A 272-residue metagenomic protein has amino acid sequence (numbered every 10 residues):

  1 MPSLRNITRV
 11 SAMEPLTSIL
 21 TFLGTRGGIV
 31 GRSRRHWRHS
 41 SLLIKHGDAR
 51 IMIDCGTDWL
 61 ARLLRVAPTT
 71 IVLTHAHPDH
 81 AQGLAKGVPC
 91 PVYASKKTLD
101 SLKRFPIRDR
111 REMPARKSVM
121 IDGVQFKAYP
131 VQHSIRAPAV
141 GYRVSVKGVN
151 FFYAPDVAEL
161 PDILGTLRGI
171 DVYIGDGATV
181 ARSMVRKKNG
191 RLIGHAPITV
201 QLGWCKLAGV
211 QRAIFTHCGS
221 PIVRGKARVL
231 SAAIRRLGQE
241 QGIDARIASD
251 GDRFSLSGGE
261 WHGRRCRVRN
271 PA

Functional and structural regions predicted by a protein language model:
I7, A12-P15, A94-V140, V144-G148 (+3 more regions): Metallo-beta-lactamase
I7, S11-L64, P138-P155, V172: Conserved beta-strand hairpin/beta-sheet module of binuclear metal-dependent hydrolase folds, prominently
L23-G27, C55-D58, A76, K97 (+5 more regions): Active-site metal-binding loops of divalent metal-dependent hydrolases
V30, A61, A81-Q82, L102 (+2 more regions): Glycine/Thr-rich phosphate-binding loops of Rossmann-like dinucleotide-binding domains
I51, G56-A94, G169-Y173: Active-site metal-binding motif and surrounding structural segment of the metallo-beta-lactamase
L64-V66, G83-K86, R104-P106, G165-L167 (+3 more regions): Short amphipathic alpha-helical segments
A85-Y93, K97-T98, L102, P106-R110 (+2 more regions): P-loop/Walker A phosphate-binding loop and immediately adjacent motor/lid segment at beta-alpha junctions
L160-D252: Cap/insert and terminal regions of metallo-dependent hydrolase folds
